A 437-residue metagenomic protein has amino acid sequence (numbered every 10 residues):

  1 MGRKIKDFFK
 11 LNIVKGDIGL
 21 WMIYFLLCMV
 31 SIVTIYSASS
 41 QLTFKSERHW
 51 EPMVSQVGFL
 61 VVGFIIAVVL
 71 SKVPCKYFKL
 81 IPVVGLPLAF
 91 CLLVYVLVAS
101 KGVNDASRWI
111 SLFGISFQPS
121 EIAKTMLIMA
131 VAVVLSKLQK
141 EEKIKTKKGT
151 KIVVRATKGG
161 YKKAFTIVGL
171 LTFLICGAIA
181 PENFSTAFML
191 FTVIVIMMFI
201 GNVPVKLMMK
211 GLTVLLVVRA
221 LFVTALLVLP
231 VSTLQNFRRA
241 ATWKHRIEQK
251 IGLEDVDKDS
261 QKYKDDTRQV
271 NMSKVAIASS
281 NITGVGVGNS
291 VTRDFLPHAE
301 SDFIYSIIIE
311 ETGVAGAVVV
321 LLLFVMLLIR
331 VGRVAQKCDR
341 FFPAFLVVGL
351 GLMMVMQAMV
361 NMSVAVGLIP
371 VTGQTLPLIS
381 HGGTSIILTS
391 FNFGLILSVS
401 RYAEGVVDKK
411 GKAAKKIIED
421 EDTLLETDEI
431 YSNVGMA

Functional and structural regions predicted by a protein language model:
G2-M22, L26-L27, V33-P181, M362-T375 (+5 more regions): Membrane-helix boundary/helix-loop-helix interface segments in multi-pass membrane proteins
G58-I66, E311-L328: Hydrophobic alpha-helical transmembrane segments
V61, V83-F90, A164-G177, F184-Q235: Hydrophobic alpha-helical segments of polytopic membrane proteins
V103, S107-W109, L212-G316, F341-P343: Hydrophobic, glycine- and aromatic-enriched re-entrant/interface helices and adjoining loop segments
G159, K163, I167, G211 (+2 more regions): Alpha-helical transmembrane segments of multi-pass membrane proteins, especially transporters and channels
F188, V193-L207, V291-G316, Q374-I387: Interfacial segments of multi-pass membrane proteins
L226-L227, V314, V318-L321, R330-P343 (+1 more regions): Membrane-proximal intracellular helices of multi-pass ion channels
G332-G373, I379: Loop-to-helix entry and N-terminal half of a specific, functionally important transmembrane alpha helix in multi-pass
